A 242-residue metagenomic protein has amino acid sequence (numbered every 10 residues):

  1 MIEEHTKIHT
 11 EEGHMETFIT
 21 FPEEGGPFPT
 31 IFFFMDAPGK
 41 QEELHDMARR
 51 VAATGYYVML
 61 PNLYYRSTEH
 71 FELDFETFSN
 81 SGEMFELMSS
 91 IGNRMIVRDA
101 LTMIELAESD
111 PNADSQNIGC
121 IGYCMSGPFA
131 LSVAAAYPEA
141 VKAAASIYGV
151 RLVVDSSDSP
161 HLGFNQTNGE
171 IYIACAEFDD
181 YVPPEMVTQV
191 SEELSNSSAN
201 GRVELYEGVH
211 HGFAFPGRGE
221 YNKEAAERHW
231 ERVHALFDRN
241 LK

Functional and structural regions predicted by a protein language model:
M1-K242: N-terminal cap/leader regions of alpha/beta-hydrolase-fold enzymes, predominantly small-molecule hydrolases
